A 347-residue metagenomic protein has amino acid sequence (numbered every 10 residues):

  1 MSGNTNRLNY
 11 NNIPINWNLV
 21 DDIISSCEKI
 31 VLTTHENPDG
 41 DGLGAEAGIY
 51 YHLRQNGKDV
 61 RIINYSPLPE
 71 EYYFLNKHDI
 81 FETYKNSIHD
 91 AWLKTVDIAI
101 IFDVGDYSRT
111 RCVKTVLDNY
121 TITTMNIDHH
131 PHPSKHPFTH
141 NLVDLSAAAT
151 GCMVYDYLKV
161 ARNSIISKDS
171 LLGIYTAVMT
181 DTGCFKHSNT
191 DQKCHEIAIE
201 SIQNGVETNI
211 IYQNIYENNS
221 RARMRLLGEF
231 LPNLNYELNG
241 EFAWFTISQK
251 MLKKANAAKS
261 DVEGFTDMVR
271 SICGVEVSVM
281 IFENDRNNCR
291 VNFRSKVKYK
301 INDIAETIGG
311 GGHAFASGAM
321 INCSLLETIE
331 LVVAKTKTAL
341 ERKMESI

Functional and structural regions predicted by a protein language model:
S2-E36, G42-N76, I80, H89-I98 (+1 more regions): Hydrophobic helix-and-loop "lid/oligomerization" segment in the mid-to-C-terminal part of catalytic domains
N4-N18, T115-M125, L145-M153: An acidic intrinsically disordered interaction segment
P14-L19, G105-Y107, L158-A161: Short, motif-level signal for alpha-helix interfacial/capping segments enriched in acidic residues and aromatics/proline
G48-Y50, V116-N119, L142-V143, E196: Glycine-rich, phosphate-binding/catalytic loops in enzymes
H52, D79-I80, V116-T123, V160 (+1 more regions): A glycine- and small-aliphatic-rich helix-loop capping segment at beta-alpha/alpha-beta transitions that lines
K77-E82, N119, L142-L145, K296-V297: Short, hinge-like loop/turn segments at secondary-structure boundaries
F81-H140: Active-site cofactor/cluster-binding pocket
H129-I197: Short alpha-helices
